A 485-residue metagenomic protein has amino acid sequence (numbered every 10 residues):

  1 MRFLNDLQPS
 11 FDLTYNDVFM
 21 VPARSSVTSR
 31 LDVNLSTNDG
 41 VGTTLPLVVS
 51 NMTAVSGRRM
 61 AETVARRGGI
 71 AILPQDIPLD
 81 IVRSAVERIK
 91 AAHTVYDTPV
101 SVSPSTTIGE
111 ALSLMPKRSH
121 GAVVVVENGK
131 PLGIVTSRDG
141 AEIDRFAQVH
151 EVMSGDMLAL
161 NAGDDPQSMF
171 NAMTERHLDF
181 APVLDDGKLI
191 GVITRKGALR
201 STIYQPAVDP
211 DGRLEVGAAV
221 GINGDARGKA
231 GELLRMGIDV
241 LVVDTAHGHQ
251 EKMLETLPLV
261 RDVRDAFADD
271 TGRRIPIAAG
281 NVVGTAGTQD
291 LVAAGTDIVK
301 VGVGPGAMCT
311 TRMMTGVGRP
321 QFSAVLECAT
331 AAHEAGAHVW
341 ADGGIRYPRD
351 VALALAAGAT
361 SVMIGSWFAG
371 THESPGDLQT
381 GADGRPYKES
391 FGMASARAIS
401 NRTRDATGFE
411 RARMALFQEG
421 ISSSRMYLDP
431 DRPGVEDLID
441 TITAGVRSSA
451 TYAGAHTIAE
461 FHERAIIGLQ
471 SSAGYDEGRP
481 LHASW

Functional and structural regions predicted by a protein language model:
M1-R24, V102, N161, N171 (+3 more regions): Alpha/beta catalytic cores of nucleotide-metabolism and tRNA/nucleoside-modifying enzymes
R24, S29-T44, V48-M52, I81-R118 (+6 more regions): Bateman/CBS regulatory modules and CBS-like beta-alpha motifs in cytosolic regions of diverse proteins
S29-L31, I77-E87, F146, I190-A207 (+5 more regions): Active-site-adjacent beta->alpha loops and helix N-cap segments on the catalytic face of soluble alpha/beta enzymes
T43-V49, V95-T98, P210-A219, V260-V283 (+2 more regions): Short beta-strand/loop segments at the ligand-binding rim of alpha/beta enzyme cores
R59-A61, R227-M236, V283-V301, A341 (+1 more regions): Catalytic cores of alpha/beta
R66-I81, I238-Q250, D297-T315, I345-L378: Glycine-rich phosphate-binding active-site loops on the catalytic face of alpha/beta enzymes
I72-D76, S101-V102, A122-V124, A159-N161 (+6 more regions): Catalytic beta/alpha-barrel core
Q75-P78, N128-G129, T136-G140, D165 (+9 more regions): Short, ordered loop/turn segments at secondary-structure junctions
